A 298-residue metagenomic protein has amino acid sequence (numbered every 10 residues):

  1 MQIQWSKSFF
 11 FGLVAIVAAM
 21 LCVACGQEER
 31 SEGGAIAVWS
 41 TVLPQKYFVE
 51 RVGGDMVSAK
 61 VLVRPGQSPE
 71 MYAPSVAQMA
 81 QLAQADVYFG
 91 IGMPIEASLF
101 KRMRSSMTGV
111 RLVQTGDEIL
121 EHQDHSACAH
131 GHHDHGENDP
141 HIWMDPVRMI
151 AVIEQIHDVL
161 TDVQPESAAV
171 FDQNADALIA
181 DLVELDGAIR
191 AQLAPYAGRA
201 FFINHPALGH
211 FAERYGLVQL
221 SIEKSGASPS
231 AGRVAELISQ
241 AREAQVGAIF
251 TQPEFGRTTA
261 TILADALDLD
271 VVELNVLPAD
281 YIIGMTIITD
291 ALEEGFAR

Functional and structural regions predicted by a protein language model:
Q2, C25-R298: Extracytoplasmic metal-acquisition and chelation regions
Q2-L13: Bacterial N-terminal signal peptides that target proteins for export
F11-L21: Bacterial N-terminal signal peptides
